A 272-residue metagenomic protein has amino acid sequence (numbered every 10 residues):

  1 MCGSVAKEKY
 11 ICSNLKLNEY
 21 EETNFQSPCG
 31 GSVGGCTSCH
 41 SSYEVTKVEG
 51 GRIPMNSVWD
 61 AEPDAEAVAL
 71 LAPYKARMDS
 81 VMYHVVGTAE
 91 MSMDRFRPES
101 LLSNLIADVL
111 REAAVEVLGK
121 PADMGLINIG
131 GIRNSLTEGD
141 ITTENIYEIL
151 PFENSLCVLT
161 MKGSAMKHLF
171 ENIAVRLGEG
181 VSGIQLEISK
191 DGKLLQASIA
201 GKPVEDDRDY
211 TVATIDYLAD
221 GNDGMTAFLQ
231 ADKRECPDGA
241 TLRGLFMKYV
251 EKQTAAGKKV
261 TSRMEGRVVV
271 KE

Functional and structural regions predicted by a protein language model:
N18-E21: Extreme N-termini of proteins with methionine-enriched Sec-type signal peptides or N-terminal signal-anchor
Q26-S32: Sec-dependent N-terminal signal peptides
G34-S38: C-terminal motif of bacterial Sec signal peptides marking the signal peptidase cleavage site
H40-N56, N104-A107, R111-V115, G119-E272: Feature captures C-terminal
W59-H84: Post-signal-peptide N-terminal segment of Sec-exported extracytoplasmic proteins
S80-R97, M225-A231: Acidic/histidine-rich, surface-exposed loop or edge segments in extracytoplasmic proteins
